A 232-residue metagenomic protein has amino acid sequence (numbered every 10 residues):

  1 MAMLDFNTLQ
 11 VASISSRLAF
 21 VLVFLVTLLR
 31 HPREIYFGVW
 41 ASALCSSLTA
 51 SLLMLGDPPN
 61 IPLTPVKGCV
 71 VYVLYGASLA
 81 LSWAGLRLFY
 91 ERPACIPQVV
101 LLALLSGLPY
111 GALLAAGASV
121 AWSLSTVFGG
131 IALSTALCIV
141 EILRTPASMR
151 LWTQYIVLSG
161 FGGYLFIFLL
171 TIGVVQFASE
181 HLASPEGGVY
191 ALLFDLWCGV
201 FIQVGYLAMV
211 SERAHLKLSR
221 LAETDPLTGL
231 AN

Functional and structural regions predicted by a protein language model:
M1-F6: Short, strongly hydrophobic alpha-helical membrane anchors
L9-A84, P97-L114, L158-A178, G199: Hydrophobic alpha-helical transmembrane segments of multi-pass membrane proteins
L29, A84-R87, E91, L143-P146 (+1 more regions): Membrane-water interface at transmembrane helix exits
T64-V71, A121-F128, A183-A191: Non-cytosolic membrane-interface motifs at loop->transmembrane helix junctions
Y75-L79, F89-L143: Membrane-proximal helix-loop-helix units in multi-pass membrane proteins
W83-A84, A132-Y155, L169-V174: Alpha-helical transmembrane segments in multipass membrane proteins, preferentially the mid-helix core
I142-P146, V175-H181, F194-S219: Juxtamembrane or sensor-core-proximal signal-transducing alpha helices that couple sensory domains to cytosolic
S219-N232: Conserved nucleotide-binding and Mg2+-coordinating catalytic segments in signaling enzymes
